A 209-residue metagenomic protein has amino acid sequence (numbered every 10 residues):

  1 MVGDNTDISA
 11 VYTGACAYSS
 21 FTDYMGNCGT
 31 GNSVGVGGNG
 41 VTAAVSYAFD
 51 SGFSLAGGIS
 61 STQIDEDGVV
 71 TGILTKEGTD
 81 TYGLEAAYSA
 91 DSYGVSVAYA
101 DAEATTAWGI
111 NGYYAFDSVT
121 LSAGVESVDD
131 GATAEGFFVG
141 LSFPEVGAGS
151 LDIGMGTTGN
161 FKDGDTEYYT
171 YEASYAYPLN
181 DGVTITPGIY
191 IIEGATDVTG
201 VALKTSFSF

Functional and structural regions predicted by a protein language model:
M1-Y82: Surface-exposed coil loops of outer-membrane beta-barrel proteins
V2-G3, A56-S60, S96-A100, S122-E126 (+3 more regions): Transmembrane beta-strands of outer-membrane beta-barrel proteins
G3-S9, T62-I64, A102-A104, V128-D130 (+2 more regions): Structural signature of outer-membrane beta-barrel domains
D50, D117, V146, P178-N180: Residue-level recognition of beta-strand termini and adjacent short loop/turns
K76-T170: Detector for outer-membrane/organellar transmembrane beta-barrel domains, recognizing the amphipathic beta-strand
T170-Y177, V183-I189, G194: C-terminal transmembrane helix-loop-helix hairpin of multi-pass membrane proteins
Y177, D197-F209: Outer-membrane beta-barrel "beta-signal"
